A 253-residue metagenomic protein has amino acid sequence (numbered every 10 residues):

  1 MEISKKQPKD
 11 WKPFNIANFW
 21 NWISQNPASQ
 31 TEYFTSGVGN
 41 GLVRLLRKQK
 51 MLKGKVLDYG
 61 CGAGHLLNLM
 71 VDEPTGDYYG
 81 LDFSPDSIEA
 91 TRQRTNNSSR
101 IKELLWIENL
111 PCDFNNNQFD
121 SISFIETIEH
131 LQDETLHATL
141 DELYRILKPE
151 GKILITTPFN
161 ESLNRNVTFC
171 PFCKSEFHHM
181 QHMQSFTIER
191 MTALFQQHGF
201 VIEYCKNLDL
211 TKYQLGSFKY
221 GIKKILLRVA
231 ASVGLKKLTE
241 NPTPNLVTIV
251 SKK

Functional and structural regions predicted by a protein language model:
M1-N115, S121-I125, H137-L140, N207-L208 (+2 more regions): Conserved N-terminal segment of class I S-adenosyl-L-methionine
E126-H130: Short catalytic micro-motifs in class I SAM-dependent methyltransferases
H137-P149: A short glycine-rich, Lys/Arg-flanked "PGG" loop and its adjoining helix->strand segment in the class I
L154-S175: Conserved class I S-adenosyl-L-methionine
K174-R190: Acceptor-substrate binding/catalytic loop of class I
E189-K206: A SAM-dependent methyltransferase catalytic signature shared across enzymes that methylate proteins
V201-L227: Conserved catalytic loop of SAM-dependent methyltransferase domains
